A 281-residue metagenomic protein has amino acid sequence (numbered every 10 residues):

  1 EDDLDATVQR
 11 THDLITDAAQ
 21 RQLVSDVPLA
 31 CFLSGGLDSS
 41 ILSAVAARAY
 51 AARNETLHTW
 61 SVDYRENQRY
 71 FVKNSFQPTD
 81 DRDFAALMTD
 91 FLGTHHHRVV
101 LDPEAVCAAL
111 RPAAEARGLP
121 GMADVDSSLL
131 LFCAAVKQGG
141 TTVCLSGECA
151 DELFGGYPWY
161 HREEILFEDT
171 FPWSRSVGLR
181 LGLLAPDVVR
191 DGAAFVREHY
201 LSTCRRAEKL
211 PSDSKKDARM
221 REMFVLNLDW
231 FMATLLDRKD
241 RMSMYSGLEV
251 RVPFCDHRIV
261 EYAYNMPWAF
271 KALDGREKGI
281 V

Functional and structural regions predicted by a protein language model:
E1-S212, K216-M223, W230, R238-V281: ATP-dependent adenylate-handling active sites, centered on carboxylate activation for C-N bond formation
